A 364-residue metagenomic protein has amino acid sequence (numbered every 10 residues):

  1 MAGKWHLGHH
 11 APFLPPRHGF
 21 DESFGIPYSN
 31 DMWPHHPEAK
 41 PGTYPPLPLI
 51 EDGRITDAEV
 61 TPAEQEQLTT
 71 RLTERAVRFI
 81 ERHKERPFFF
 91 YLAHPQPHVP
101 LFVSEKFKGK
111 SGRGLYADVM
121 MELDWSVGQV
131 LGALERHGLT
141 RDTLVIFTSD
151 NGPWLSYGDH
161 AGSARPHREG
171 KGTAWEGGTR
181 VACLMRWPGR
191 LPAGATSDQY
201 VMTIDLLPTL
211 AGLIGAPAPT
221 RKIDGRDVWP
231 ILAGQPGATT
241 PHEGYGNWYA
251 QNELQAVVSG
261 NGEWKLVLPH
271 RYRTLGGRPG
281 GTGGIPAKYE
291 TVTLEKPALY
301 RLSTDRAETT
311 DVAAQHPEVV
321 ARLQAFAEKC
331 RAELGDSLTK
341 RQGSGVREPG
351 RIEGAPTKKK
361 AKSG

Functional and structural regions predicted by a protein language model:
M1-F13, P27-S29, Y91-P100, F147-L155 (+4 more regions): Short, solvent-exposed turn/loop segments enriched in Gly/Ser/Thr/Pro and often Arg
L7-E85, H94-V103, R271-R273, Y289 (+1 more regions): Formylglycine-dependent
H10-G19, V99-V103, G109-V119, G132-R190 (+2 more regions): Histidine-centered active-site microenvironments of extracellular/periplasmic hydrolases and transferases
H18, T70-E74, M121-G128, V201-P208 (+6 more regions): A structural signal for well-ordered alpha-helical segments within the folded catalytic domains of diverse enzymes
G19-D21, K84-F90, L139-V145, R180 (+2 more regions): Loop/turn elements at helix/coil->beta-strand transitions in domains of secreted/extracellular proteins
D21-M32, K40, P153-R165, E169-E176 (+4 more regions): C-terminal cap/loop subdomain of S1 sulfatases and analogous C-terminal strand-loop tails that border
A76, L206, R271-Y272, G280-A298 (+1 more regions): Long, internal low-complexity/basic segments
A76, P87-A93, M120, V127 (+4 more regions): Beta-strand elements within well-structured catalytic alpha/beta cores of enzymes that handle phosphate/sulfate esters
